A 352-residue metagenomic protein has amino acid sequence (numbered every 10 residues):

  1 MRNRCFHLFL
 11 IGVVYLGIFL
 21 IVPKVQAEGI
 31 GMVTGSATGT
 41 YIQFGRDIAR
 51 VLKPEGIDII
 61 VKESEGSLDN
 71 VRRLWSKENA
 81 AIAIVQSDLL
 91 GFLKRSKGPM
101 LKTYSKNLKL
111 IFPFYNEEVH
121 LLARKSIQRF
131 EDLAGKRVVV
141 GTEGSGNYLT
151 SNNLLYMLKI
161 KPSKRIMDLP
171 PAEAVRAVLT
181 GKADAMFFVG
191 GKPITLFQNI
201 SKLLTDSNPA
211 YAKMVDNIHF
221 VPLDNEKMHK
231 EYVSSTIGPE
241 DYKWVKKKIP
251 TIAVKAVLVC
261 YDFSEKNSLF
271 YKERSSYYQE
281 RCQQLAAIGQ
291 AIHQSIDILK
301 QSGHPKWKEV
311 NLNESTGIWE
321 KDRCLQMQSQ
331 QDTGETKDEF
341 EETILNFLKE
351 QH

Functional and structural regions predicted by a protein language model:
F9-F19: Bacterial N-terminal signal peptides
E28-E55, E117-T180: Bilobed "Venus flytrap"/periplasmic-binding protein-like clamshell domains and structurally analogous long
E28-V33, A37-V85, T336, F340-Q351: Extracytoplasmic small-molecule ligand-binding "clamshell" domains of the periplasmic binding protein/Venus flytrap
K62-K102, E173-A177, P193-S201: Pocket-flanking alpha-helical
W75-I84, R137-V138, T180-F188: Alpha-to-beta junction loops
S87, I160-Y278, Q283: Pocket-lining segment of extracytoplasmic ligand-binding domains
M100-F114, D241-I249: A structural signal for short loop-to-beta-strand junctions that line the ligand-binding cleft of periplasmic/secreted
T251-H352: Segments of small-molecule ligand-sensing domains
